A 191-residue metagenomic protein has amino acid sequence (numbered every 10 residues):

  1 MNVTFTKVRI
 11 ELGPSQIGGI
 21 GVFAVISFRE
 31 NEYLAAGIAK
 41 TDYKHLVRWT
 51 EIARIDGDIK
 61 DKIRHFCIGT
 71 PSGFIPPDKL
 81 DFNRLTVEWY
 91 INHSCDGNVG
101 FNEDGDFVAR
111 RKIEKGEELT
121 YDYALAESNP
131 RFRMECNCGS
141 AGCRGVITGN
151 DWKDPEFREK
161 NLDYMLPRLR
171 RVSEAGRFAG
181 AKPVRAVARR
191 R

Functional and structural regions predicted by a protein language model:
N2-V99: Catalytic cores of histone-lysine modification enzymes
H93-R191: C-terminal SET catalytic tail plus cysteine-rich post-SET Zn-binding segment of SAM-dependent SET-domain
